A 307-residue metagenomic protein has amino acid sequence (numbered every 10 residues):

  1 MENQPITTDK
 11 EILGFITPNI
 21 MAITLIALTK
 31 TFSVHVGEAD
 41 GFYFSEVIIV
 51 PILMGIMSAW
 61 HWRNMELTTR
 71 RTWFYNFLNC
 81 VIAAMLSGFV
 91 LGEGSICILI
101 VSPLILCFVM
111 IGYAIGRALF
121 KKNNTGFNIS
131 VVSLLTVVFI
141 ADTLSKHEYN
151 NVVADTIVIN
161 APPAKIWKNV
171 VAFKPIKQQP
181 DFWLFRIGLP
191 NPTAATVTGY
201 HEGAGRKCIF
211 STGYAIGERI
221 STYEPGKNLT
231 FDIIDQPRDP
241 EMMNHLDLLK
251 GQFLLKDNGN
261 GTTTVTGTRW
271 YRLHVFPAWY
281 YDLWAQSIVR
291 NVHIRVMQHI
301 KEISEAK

Functional and structural regions predicted by a protein language model:
E2-F44, I48-I56, N76-I82, L86 (+3 more regions): Hydrophobic ligand-binding cavity/cleft-lining segments
Q4-G14, I26, K30-Y75, I105-L106 (+5 more regions): Glycine-rich portal/gate segments that line the openings of hydrophobic small-molecule binding cavities
T29-V34, S58-E66, S87, L91 (+3 more regions): Membrane-water interface at transmembrane helix exits
T69-L78, I82-G88, E93-I100, R238-R290 (+1 more regions): Beta-strand/loop substructures that line and gate deep hydrophobic ligand-binding cavities in soluble
C97-L104, E148: Short capping loops/turns at secondary-structure boundaries
S102-N128, Y271-K307: A conserved amphipathic terminal alpha-helix motif
I159, I209, V289, H293: Aromatic-acidic/polar surface patches that form glycan- and anion
I159-A164, S221-N228, L254-T264, K301-K307: A short, structured loop/turn motif at beta-sheet edges
